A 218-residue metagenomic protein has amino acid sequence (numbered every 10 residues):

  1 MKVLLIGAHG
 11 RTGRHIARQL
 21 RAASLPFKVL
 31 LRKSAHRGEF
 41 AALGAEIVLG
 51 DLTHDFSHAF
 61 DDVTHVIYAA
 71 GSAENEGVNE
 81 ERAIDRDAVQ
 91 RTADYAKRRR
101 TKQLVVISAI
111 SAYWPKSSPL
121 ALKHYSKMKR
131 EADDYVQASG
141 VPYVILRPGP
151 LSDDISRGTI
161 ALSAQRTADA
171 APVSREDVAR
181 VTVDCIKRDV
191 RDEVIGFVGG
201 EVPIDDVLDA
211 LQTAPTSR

Functional and structural regions predicted by a protein language model:
M1-L25: N-terminal Rossmann NAD(P)H-binding glycine-rich loop of SDR-like oxidoreductase domains
L4, K28, V48, V105 (+1 more regions): Conserved beta-strand positions in the Rossmann-like core of class I SAM-dependent methyltransferases
V29-R98, I186: NAD(P)H-binding glycine-rich loop region in Rossmannoid oxidoreductase-like domains and their noncatalytic homologs
S72-S163: Glycine-/Pro-rich loop/turn segments that contact NAD(P) or position catalytic residues in Rossmann-like domains
I155-I160, C185-E193: Glycine/proline-rich active-site loop of Rossmann-fold NAD(P)-dependent oxidoreductases
T167-D184: Substrate-positioning beta->alpha
V194-V202: Short-chain dehydrogenase/reductase
